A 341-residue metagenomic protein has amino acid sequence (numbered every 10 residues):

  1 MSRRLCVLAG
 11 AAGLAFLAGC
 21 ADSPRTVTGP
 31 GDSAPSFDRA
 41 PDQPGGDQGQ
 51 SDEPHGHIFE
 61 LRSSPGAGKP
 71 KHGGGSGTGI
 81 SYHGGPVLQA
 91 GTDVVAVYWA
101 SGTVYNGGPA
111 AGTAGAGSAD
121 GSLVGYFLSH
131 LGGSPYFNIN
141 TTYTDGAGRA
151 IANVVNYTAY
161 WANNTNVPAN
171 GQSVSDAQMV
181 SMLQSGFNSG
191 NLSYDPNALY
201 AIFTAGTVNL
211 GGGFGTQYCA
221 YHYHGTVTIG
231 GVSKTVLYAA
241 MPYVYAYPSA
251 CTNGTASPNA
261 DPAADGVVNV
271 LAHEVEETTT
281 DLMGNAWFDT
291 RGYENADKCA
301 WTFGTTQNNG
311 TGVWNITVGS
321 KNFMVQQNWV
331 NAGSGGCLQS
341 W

Functional and structural regions predicted by a protein language model:
M1-A9: Bacterial N-terminal signal peptides that target proteins for export
F16-G19: C-terminal motif of bacterial Sec signal peptides marking the signal peptidase cleavage site
A21-P24: Bacterial signal peptide processing site
S36-G186: N-terminal carbohydrate-binding/catalytic regions of secreted carbohydrate-active enzymes
A90-V94, D195-Y200, K234-L237, A264: Loop/turn elements at helix/coil->beta-strand transitions in domains of secreted/extracellular proteins
A96, N269-D281: Active-site recognition of the HExxH zinc-binding catalytic motif
A100-Y105, A205-G211, Y243-P248, E274-E277 (+1 more regions): Solvent-exposed loop/turn segments at secondary-structure junctions within structured extracellular/periplasmic domains
Q217-D265, D281-W341: Metalloprotease/metallohydrolase-associated module, dominated by Zn2+-dependent proteases
